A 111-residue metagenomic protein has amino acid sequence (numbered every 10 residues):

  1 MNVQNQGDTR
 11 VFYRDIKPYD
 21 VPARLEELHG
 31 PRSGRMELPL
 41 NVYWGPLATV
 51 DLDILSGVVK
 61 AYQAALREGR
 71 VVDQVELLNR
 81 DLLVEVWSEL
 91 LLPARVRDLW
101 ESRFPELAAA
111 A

Functional and structural regions predicted by a protein language model:
M1-A111: Long, compositionally biased intrinsically disordered regulatory segments in eukaryotic proteins
